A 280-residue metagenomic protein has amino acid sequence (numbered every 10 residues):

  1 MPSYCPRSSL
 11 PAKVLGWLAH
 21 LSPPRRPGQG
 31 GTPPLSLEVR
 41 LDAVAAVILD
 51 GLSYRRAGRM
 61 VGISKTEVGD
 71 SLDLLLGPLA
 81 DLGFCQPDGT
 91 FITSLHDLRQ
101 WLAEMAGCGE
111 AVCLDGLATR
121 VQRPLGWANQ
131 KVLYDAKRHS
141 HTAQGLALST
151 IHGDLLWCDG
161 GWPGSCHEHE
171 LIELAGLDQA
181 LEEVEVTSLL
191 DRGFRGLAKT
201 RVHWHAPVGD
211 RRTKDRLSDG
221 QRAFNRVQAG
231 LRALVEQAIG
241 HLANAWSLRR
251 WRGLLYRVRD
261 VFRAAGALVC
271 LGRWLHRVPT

Functional and structural regions predicted by a protein language model:
M1-Q29, G196, R277-V278: Charged, often Cys/His-bearing segments associated with DNA-binding zinc-finger transcription factors
S3, R7, T32-P33, A46 (+1 more regions): Short secondary-structure transition/capping motifs
A12, E38-V39, H139-A143: Short, flexible loop/turn motifs enriched in small residues
L21-R25, L82, A245: A short secondary-structure junction motif
P27-G30, F84-P87: Short, flexible active-site-proximal loops enriched in glycine and acidic residues
Q29-T32, D215-L217: Arg/Lys-rich, glycine/proline-spaced intrinsically disordered segments in nuclear chromatin/transcription regulators
S36-G51: Short, amphipathic alpha-helical "recognition" segments used to contact nucleic acids or chromatin
R56, M60-D70, L74-G77, F84 (+1 more regions): Short, well-ordered secondary-structure "scaffold" segments embedded in the functional core of diverse domains
